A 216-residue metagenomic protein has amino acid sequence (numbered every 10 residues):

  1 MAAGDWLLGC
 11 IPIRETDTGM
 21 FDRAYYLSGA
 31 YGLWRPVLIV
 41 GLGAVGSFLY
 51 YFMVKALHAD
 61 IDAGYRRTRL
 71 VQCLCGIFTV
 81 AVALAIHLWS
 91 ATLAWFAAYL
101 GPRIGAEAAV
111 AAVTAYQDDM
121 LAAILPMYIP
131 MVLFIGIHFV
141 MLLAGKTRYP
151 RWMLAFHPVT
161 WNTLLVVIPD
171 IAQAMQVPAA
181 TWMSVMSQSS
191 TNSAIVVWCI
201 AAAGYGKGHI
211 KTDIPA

Functional and structural regions predicted by a protein language model:
M1-P215: Hydrophobic, aromatic-enriched alpha-helical segments typical of multi-pass transmembrane helices
